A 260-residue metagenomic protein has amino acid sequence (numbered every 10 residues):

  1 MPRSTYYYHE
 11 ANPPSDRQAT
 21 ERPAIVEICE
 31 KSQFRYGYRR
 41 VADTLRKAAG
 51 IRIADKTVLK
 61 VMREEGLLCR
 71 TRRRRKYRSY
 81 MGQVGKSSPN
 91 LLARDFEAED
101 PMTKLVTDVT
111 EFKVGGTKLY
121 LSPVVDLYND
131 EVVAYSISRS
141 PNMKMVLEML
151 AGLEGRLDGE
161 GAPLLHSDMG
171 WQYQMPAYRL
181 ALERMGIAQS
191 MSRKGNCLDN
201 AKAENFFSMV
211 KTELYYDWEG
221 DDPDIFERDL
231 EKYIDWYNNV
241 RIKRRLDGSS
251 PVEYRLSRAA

Functional and structural regions predicted by a protein language model:
M1-A260: Charged DNA-binding/catalytic regions of mobile-element recombinases
